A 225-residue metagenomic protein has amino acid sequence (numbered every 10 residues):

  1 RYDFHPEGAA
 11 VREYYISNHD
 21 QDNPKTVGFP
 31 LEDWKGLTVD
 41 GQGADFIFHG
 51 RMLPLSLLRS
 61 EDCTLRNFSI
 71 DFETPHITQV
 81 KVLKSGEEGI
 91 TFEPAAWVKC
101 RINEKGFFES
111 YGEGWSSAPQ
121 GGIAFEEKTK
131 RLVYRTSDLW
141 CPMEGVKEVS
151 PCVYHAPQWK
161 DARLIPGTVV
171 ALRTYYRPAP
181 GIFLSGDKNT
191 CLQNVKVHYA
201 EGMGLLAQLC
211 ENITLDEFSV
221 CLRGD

Functional and structural regions predicted by a protein language model:
R1-D225: Extracellular/periplasmic carbohydrate-active domains that bind, remodel, or depolymerize complex polysaccharides
